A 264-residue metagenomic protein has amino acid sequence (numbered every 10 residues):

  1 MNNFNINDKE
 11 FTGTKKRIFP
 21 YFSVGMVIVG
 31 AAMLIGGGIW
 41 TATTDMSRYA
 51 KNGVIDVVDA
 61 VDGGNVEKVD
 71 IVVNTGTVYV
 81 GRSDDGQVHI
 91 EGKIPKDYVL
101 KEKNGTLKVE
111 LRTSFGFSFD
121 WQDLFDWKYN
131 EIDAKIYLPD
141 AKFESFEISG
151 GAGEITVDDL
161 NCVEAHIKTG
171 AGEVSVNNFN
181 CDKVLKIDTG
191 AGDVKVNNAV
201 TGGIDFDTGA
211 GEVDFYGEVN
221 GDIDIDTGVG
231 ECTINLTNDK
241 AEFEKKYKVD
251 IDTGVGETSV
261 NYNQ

Functional and structural regions predicted by a protein language model:
N2-V73, T77-G150, T156-K168, F179-D188 (+6 more regions): Acidic (Asp/Glu) and glycine-rich low-complexity loops/linkers that are typically intrinsically disordered
